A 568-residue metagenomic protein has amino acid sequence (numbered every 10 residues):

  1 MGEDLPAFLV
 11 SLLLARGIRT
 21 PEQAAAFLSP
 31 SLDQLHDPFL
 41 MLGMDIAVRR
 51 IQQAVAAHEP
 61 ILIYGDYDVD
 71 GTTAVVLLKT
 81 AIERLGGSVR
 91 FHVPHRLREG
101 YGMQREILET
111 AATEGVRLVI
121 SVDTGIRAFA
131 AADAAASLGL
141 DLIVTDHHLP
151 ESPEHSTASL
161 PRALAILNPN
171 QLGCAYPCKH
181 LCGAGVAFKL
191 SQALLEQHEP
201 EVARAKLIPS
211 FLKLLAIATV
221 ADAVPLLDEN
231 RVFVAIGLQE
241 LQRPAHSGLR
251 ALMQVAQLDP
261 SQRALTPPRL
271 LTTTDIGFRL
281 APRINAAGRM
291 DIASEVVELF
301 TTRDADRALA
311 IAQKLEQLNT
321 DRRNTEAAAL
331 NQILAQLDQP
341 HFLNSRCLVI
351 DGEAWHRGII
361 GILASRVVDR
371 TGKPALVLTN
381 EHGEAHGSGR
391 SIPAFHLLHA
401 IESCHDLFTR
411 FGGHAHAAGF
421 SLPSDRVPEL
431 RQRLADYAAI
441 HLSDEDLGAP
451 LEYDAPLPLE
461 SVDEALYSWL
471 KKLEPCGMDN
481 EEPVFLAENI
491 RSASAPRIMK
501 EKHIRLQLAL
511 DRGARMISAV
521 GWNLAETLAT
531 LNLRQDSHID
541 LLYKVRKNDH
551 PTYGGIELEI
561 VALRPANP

Functional and structural regions predicted by a protein language model:
G2-R117, L138-G139, R162, E196-D425 (+1 more regions): Hydrophobic helix-and-loop "lid/oligomerization" segment in the mid-to-C-terminal part of catalytic domains
L13, I120, N285, L470 (+1 more regions): A residue-level signal for conserved active-site and pocket-lining positions in enzyme catalytic cores
A56-A57, D228, R307-I350, F395 (+1 more regions): Mid-to-C-terminal polyanion-binding domains and interfaces
R90, I143, L531: Conserved beta-strand positions in the Rossmann-like core of class I SAM-dependent methyltransferases
H95, N168-N170, T379, R564: Residues at the C-termini of beta-strands that transition into short coil/loop
I107, A134, V186-L190, F233-I236 (+2 more regions): Alpha-helical scaffold elements adjacent to nucleotide-binding pockets in ATP/GTP-utilizing enzyme cores
A111-R117, S121-V224, I401: Conserved phosphate-handling catalytic cores of large alpha/beta enzymes
G185, G361, S365, L541: Short alpha-helical basic/polar micro-motif
